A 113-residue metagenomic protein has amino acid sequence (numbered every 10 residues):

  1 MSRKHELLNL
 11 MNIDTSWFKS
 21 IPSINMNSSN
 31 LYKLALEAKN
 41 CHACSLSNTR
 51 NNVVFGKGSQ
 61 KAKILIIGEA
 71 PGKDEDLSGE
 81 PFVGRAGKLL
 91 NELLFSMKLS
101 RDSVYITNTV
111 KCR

Functional and structural regions predicted by a protein language model:
S2-R113: A polyanion-binding, active-site-adjacent surface
